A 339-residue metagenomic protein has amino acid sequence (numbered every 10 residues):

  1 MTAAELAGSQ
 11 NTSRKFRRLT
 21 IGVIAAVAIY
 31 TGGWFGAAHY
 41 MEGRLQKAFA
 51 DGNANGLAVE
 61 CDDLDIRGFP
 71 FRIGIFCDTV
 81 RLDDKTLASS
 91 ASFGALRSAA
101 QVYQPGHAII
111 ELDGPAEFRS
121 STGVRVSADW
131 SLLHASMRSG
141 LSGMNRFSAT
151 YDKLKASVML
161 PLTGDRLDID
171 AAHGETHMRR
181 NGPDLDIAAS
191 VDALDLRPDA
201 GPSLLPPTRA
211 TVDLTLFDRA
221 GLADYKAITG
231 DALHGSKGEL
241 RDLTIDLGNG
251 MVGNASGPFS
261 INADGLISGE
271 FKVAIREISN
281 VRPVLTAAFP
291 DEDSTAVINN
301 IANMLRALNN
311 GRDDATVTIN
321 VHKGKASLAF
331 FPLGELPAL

Functional and structural regions predicted by a protein language model:
T2-G8, A149-A210: Loop-centered beta-sheet repeat module
T2-I21, D62-D63, G230-H234, N249 (+2 more regions): Extended terminal
R17-W34: Hydrophobic membrane-insertion alpha-helices, especially the h-region of bacterial N-terminal signal peptides
A37-N55: Alpha-helical transmembrane signal-anchor/signal-peptide segments
A54-R180, L243: N-terminal beta-strand/beta-hairpin edge segment
L64-I66, F93-Y103, A128-G143, L167-G182 (+6 more regions): Extended lipid/amphipathic-ligand handling interfaces
R81-S89, A116-A128, K155-L167, A193-L205 (+5 more regions): Flexible, membrane-facing loop/turn or short amphipathic-helix motifs that contact lipid bilayers or gate lipid-binding
